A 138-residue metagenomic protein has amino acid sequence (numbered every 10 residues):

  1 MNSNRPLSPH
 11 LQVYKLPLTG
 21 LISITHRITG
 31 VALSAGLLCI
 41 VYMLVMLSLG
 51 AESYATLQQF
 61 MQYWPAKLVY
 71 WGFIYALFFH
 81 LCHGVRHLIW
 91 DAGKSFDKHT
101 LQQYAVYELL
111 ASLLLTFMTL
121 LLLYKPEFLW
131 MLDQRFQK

Functional and structural regions predicted by a protein language model:
M1-K138: Membrane-embedded alpha-helical bundles that constitute the cytochrome b-like, heme-associated redox core of multi-pass
